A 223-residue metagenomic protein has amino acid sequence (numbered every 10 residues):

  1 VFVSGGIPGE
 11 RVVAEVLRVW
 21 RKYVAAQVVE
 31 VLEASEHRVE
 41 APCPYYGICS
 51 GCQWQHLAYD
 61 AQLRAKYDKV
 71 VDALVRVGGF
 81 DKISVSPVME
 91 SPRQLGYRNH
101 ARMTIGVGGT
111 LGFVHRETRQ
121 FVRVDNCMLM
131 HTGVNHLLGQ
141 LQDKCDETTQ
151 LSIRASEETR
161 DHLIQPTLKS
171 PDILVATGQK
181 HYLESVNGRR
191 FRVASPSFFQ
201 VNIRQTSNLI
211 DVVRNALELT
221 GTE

Functional and structural regions predicted by a protein language model:
V1-E223: Accessory RNA-recognition modules of RNA-modification enzymes
